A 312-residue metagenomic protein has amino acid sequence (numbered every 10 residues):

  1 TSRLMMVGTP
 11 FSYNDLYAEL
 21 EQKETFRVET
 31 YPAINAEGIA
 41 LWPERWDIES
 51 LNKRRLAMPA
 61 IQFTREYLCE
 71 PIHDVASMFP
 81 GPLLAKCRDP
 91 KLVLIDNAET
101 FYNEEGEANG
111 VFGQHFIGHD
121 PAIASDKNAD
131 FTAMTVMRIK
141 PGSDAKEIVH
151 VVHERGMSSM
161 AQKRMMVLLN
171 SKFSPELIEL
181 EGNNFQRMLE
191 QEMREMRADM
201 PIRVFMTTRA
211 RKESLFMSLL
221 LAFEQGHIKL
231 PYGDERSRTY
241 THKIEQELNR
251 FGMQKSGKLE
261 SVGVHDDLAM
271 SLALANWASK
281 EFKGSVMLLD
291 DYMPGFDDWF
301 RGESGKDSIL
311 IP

Functional and structural regions predicted by a protein language model:
T1-S2: Substrate-engagement module of ASCE P-loop NTPases
M6, F11-A33, G38-A40, D47-K53 (+4 more regions): Mg2+-dependent endonuclease catalytic cores in nucleic-acid-processing enzymes, primarily RNase H-like
G38-P121: ATPase catalytic-site recognition across NTP-hydrolyzing enzymes
Q62-Y67, P71, K243-L289: P-loop NTPase motor core of the ASCE superfamily
N109-V111, S125-F131, H265-D266: A short catalytic or substrate-binding loop motif that flags glycine-/basic-rich loops and adjacent residues that bind
F116-M134: An active-site-proximal beta-strand-loop segment
N128-K140, S271-L274: Acidic, metal-ligating active-site segments
A275-P312: Acidic two-metal-ion nuclease catalytic site recognized across multiple nuclease folds, prominently DnaQ/RNase D-T
